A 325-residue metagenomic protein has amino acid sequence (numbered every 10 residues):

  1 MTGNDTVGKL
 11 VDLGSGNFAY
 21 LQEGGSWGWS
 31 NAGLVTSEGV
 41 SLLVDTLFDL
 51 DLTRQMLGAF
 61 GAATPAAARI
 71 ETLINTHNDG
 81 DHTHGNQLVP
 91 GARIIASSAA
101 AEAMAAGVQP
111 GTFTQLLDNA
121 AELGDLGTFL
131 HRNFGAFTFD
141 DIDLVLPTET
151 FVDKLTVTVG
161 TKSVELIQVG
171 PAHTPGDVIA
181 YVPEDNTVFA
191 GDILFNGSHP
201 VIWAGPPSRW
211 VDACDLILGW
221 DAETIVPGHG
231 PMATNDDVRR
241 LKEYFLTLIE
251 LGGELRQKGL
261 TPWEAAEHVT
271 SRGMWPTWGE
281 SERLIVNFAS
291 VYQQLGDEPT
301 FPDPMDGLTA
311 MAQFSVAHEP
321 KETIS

Functional and structural regions predicted by a protein language model:
L10-A59, V178-G191: Conserved beta-strand hairpin/beta-sheet module of binuclear metal-dependent hydrolase folds, prominently
D12, E102-A105, Q109-Q168, E184 (+1 more regions): Metallo-beta-lactamase
G16, V35, D45, F60 (+10 more regions): Divalent metal-coordination and catalytic microenvironments
G39-S41, D51-A96, D221: Active-site metal-binding motif and surrounding structural segment of the metallo-beta-lactamase
V44-T46, R69-D79, I95-S97, V169-G170 (+2 more regions): Active-site neighborhood of phospho(di)ester-bond hydrolases with catalytic His/Asp-centered motifs
D153-W220: Ligand/cofactor pocket segment of small-molecule handling proteins
T187, R209-S271: Divalent-metal (often Zn2+) His-rich catalytic cores of metallo-beta-lactamase-fold enzymes
K258-S325: C-terminal regulatory/interaction regions
